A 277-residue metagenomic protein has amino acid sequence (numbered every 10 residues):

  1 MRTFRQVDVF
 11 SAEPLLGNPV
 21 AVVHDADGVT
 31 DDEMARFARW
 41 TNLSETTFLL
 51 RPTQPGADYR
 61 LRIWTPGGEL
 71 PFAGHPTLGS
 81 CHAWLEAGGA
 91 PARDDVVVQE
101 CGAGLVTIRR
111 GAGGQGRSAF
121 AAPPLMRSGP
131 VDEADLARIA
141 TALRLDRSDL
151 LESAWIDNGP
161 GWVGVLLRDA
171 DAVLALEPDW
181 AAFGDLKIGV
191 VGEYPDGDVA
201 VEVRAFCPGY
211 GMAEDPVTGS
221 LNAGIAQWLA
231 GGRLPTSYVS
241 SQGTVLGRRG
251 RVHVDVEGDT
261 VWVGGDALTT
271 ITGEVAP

Functional and structural regions predicted by a protein language model:
M1-F72, L78-P277: Active-site proximal loop and beta-alpha junction motif in alpha/beta enzyme cores
